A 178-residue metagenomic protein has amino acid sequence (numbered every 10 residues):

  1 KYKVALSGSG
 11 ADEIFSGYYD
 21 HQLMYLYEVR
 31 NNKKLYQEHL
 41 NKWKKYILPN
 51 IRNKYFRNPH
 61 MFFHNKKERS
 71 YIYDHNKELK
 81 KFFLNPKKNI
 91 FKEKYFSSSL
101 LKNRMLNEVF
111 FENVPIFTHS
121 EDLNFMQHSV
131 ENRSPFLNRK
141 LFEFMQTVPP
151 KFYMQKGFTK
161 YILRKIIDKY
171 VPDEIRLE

Functional and structural regions predicted by a protein language model:
K1-I90, L123-Y170: ATP-dependent adenylate-handling active sites, centered on carboxylate activation for C-N bond formation
S9, R104, F117-T118, S134: Residue-level recognition of hydrophobic positions within alpha-helical transmembrane segments
Y95-V109: Structural motif
F96-S98, E112-F117, R139: Short, flexible segments with low predicted structural confidence
V109-L123, M145: Short Ser/Thr-interspersed hydrophobic loop/turn segments at strand-loop and sheet-helix junctions that line or gate
V171-E178: PAPS-dependent sulfotransferase catalytic core
